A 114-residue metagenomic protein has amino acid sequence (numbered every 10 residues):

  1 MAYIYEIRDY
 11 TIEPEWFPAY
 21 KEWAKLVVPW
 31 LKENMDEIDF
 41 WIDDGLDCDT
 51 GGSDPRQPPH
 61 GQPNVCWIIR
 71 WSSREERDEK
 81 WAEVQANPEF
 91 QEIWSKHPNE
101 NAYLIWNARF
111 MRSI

Functional and structural regions predicted by a protein language model:
I4-R8, Y20, N64-I69: Short, structured motif recognition centered on aromatic/hydrophobic residues
D9-P14, I69-S73: Short beta-strand-to-loop capping motifs
E15-A19, G45-C48: Acidic-and-aromatic substrate-binding clefts and catalytic sites of carbohydrate-active enzymes
P18-E22, S73-A86: Short amphipathic alpha-helices within nucleic acid-binding modules
K25-S72, S95-I114: Short, glycine- and small/hydrophobic-rich beta-strand elements in well-ordered beta-sheets
N34, N87-P88: Acidic-histidine catalytic/liganding microenvironments
E79-K80, F90-P98: Hydrophobic small-molecule pocket/channel-lining residues, especially in calycin-type beta-barrels
